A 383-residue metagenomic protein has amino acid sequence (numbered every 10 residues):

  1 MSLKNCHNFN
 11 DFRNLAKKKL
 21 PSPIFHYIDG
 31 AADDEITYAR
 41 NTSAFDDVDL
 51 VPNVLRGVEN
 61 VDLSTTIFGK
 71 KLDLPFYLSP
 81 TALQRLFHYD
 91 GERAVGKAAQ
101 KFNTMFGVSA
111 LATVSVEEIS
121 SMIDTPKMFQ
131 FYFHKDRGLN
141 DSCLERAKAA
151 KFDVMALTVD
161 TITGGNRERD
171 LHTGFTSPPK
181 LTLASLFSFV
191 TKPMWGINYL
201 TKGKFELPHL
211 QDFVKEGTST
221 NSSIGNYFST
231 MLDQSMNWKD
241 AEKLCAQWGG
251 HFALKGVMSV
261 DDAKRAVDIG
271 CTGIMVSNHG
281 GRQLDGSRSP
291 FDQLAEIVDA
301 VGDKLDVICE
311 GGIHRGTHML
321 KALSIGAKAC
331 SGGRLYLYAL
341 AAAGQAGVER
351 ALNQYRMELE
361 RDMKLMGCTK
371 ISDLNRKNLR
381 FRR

Functional and structural regions predicted by a protein language model:
M1-D46, S289-R383: Alpha/beta catalytic cores of nucleotide-metabolism and tRNA/nucleoside-modifying enzymes
M1-G69, P178-M236, S372-L374, R380-F381: An N-cap/entry alpha-helix motif that binds or orients negatively charged groups
A32-D33, A110-V114, K135, M258 (+1 more regions): Short beta->alpha linker loops
D49, S64-T66, P75-S79, M105-S109 (+2 more regions): Short, conserved beta-strand segments within well-ordered enzyme catalytic domains that often line or immediately flank
L72-L111: Glycine-rich active-site/cofactor-binding loop and its immediate structural neighborhood
Y77-L83, P126-Y132, G225-Y227: Short, basic, glycine/proline-bearing loop/turn elements
L83, K97, G138-C309, T317-K321 (+1 more regions): Alpha/beta enzyme core
K101-M122, P126-N140: A gly/proline- and charged-residue-enriched helix-loop-helix capping module
